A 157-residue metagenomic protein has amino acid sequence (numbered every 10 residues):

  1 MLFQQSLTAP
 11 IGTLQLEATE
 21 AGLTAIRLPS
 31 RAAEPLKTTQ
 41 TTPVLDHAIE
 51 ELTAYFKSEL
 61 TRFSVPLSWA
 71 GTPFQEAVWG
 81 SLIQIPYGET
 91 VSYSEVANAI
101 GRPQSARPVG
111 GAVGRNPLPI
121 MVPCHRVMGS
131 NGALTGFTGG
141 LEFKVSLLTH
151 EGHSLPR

Functional and structural regions predicted by a protein language model:
M1-Q104, H150-R157: Basic nucleic-acid-binding alpha-helical/helix-turn surface characteristic of O6-alkylguanine DNA
A77, P119, S146: Active-site phosphate/pyrophosphate-handling residues
A106-V109: Helix-turn-helix DNA-binding helix
A112: Residues in the recognition helix of alpha-helical DNA-binding motifs
R115-P117: Terminal helix-turn-helix DNA-binding modules in bacterial transcription factors
I120-V127: Short Lys/Arg-enriched helix C-cap and helix-to-coil transition segments that create basic nucleic-acid-contact patches
S130-R157: …primarily DNA-binding HTH/wHTH and HhH modules…
